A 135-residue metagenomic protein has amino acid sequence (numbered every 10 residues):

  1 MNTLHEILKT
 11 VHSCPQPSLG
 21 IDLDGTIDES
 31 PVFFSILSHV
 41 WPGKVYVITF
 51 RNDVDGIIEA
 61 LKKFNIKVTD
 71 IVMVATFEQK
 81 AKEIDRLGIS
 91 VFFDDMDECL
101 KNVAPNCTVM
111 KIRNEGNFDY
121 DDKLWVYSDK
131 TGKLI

Functional and structural regions predicted by a protein language model:
M1-E78: Alpha-helical substrate-recognition element adjacent to the catalytic core
T3-L4, N52-I135: C-terminal cap/substrate-recognition subdomain and adjoining C-terminal extension of metal-dependent phosphatase-like
